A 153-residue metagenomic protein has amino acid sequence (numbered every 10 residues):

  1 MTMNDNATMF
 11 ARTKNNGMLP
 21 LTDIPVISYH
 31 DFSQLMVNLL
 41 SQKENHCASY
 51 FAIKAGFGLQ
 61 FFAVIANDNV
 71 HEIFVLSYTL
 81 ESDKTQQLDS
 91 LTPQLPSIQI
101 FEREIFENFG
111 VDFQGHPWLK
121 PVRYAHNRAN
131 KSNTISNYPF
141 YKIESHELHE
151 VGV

Functional and structural regions predicted by a protein language model:
M1-V153: Terminal low-complexity/charged segments
